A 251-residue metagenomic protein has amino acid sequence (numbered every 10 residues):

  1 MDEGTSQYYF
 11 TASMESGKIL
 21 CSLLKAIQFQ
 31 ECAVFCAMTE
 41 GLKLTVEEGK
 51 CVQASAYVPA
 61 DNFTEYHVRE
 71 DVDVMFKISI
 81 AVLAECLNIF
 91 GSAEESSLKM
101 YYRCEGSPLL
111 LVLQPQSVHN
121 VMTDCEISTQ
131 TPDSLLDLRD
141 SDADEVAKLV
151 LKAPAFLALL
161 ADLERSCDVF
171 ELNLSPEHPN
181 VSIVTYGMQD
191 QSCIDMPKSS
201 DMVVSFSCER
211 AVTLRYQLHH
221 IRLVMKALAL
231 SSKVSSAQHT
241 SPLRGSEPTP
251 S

Functional and structural regions predicted by a protein language model:
M1-S166, E171-S251: DNA polymerase sliding clamps and clamp-related checkpoint/processivity subunits
